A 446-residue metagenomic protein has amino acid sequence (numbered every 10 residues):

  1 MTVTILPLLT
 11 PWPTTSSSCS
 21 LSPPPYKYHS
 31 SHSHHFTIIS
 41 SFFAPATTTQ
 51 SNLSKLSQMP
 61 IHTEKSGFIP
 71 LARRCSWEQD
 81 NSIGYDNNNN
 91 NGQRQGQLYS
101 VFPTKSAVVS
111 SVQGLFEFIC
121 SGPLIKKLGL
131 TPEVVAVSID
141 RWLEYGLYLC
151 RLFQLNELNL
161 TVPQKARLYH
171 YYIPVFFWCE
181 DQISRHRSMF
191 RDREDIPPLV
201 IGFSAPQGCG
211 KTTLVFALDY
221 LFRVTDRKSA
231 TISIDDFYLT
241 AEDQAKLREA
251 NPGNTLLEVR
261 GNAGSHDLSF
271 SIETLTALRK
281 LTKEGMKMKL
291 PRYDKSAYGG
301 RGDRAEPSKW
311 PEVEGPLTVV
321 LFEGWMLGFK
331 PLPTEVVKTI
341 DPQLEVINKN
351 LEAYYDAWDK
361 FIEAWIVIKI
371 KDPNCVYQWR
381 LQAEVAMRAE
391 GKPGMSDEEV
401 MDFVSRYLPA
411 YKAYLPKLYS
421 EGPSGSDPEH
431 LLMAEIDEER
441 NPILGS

Functional and structural regions predicted by a protein language model:
M1-C75: N-terminal chloroplast transit peptides
T2-S16, P60-F153, K165, Y169-Y172 (+2 more regions): Conserved NTP phosphate-binding and transfer environment spanning the P-loop NTPase/kinase superfamily
N156-R167, A230-T231, F237-R304: Conserved nucleotide-sensing/catalytic segment adjacent to the nucleotide-binding pocket in NTP-handling enzymes
N159-M189: N-terminal pre-Walker A segment at the start of P-loop NTPase domains
H186-P198: Phosphate-binding P-loop
K211: Conserved lysine of the Walker
L214-V215, D219: Post-Walker A alpha-helix
Y220-A230: Post-Walker A helix-loop "phosphate-sensing" segment adjacent to the P-loop in P-loop NTPases
